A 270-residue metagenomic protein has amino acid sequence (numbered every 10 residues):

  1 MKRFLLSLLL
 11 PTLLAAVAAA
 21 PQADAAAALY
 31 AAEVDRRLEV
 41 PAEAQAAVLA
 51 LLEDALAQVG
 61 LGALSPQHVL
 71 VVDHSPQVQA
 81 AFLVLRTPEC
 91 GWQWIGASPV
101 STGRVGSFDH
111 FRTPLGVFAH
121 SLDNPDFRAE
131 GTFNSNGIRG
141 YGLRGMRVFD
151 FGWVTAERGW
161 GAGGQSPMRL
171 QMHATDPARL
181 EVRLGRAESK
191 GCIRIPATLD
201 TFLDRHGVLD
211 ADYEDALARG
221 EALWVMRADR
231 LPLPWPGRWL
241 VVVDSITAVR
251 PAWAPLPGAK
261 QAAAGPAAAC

Functional and structural regions predicted by a protein language model:
M1-R3: Positively charged n-region of N-terminal signal peptides that target proteins for export
S7-A15: Bacterial N-terminal signal peptides
P21, A26-L64: Extracellular/luminal recognition modules and glycoprotein regions
L38-P41, Q67-V71, S107, E181-K190: Second-shell loop/turn segments in exported
E53-D73, Q79, L83-L85, D109: Short N-terminal edge-element motif at the start of the domain
V72-V78, T87-P88, W153-V154, V243-I246: Short, flexible beta-strand-to-coil junctions
P76-L83, T87-I138: Glycine-rich catalytic cores of cysteine/serine-nucleophile enzymes that process amide/ester linkages in cell-envelope
F111, F127-C270: Exported/periplasmic cell-wall-interacting domains
